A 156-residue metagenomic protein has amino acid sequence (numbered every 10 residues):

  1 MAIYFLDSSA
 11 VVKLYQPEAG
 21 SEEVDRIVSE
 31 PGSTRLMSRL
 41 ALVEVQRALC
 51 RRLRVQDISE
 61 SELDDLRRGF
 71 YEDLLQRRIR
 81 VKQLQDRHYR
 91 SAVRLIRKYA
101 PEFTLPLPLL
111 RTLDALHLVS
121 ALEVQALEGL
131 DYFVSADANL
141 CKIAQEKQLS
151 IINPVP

Functional and structural regions predicted by a protein language model:
M1-E44, A48-G69, V155-P156: Short, well-structured N-terminal submotif of metal-dependent ribonuclease cores
M1-I3, L122-P156: Acidic, PIN/NYN-like endoribonuclease modules and their adjacent C-terminal/linker elements
A10, Q16, R47, D114-S120 (+1 more regions): Hydrophobic side chains within alpha-helical segments
E22, R47, R90, C141-K142: Alpha-helical elements of the RecA-like P-loop NTPase motor core of helicases
D64-Y71, Y89, V93, C141: Hydrophobic core segments within long, regular secondary-structure runs in both alpha- and beta-rich folds
E72-Q76: Small beta-barrel nucleic-acid-binding modules, principally OB-folds
R78-V81, P154-P156: Substrate-recognition "cap/lid" segment bordering the active-site pocket of phosphatases
I79-N139: Active-site neighborhoods of divalent-metal-dependent phosphate/nucleic-acid chemistry enzymes
